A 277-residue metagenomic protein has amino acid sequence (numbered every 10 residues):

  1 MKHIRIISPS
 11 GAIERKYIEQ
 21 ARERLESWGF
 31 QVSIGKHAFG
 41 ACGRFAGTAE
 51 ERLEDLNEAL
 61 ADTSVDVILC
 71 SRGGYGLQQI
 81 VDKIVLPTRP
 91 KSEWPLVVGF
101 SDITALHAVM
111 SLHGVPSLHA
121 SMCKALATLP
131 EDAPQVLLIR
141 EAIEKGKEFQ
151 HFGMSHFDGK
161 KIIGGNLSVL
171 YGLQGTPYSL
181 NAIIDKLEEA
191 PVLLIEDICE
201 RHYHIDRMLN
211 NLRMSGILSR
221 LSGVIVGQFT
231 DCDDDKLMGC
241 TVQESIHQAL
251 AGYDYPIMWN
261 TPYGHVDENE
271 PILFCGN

Functional and structural regions predicted by a protein language model:
M1-S64: ATP/NTP phosphate-donor binding region
I13-K16, K161-E200: Conserved beta-alpha junction segments in alpha/beta enzyme cores
G74-K91: Short Gly/Thr/Asp-enriched flexible loops that form oxyanion-binding sites at enzyme active sites
L86-V109, P116-M122, G252-I257: Short, acidic/small-residue loops that bind anionic groups at enzyme active sites
T104-V115, V266-F274: Glycine-rich, charge-decorated loop segments at or immediately adjacent to ligand/cofactor-binding or catalytic sites
P116-Y178: Conserved anion/nucleotide-ligand pocket segment
A182, K186-C240: Internal helical hairpin/lid segments
G223-N277: ATP/nucleoside-binding phosphotransfer catalytic cores, i.e., glycine-rich phosphate-binding loops
